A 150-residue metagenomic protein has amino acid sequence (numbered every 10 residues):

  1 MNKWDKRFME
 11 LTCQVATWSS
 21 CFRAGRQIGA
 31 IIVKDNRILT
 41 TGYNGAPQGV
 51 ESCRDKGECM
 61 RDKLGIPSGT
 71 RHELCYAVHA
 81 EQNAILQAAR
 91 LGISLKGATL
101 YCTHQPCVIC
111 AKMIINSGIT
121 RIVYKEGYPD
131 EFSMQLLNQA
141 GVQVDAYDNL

Functional and structural regions predicted by a protein language model:
M1-L150: Zinc-dependent deaminase catalytic domain
